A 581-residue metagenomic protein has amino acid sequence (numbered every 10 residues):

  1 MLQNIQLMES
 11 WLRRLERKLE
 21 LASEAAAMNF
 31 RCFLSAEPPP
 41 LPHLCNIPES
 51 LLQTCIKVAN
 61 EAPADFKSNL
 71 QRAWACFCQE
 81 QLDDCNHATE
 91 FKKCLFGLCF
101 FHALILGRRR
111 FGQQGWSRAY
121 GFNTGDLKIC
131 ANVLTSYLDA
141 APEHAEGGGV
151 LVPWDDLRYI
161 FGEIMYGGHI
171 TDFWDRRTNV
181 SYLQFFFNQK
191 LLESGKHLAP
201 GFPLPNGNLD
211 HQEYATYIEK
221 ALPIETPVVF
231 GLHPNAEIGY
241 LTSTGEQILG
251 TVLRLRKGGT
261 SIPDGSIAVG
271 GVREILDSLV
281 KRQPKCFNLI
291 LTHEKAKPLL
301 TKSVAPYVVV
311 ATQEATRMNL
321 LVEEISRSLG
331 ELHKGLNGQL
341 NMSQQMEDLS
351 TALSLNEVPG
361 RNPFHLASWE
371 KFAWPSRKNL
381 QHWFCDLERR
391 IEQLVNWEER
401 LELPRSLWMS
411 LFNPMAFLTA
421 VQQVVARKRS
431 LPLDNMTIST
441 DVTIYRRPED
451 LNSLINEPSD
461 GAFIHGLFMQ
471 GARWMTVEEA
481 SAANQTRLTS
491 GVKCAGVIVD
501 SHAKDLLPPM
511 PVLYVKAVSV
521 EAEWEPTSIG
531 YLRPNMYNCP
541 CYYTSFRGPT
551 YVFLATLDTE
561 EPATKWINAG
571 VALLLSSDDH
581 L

Functional and structural regions predicted by a protein language model:
Q6-P142: Replace "adjacent to P-loop NTPase cores in ATP/GTP-dependent enzymes" with "adjacent to NTP-binding cores
L127-L581: Long C-terminal appendages of very large multidomain proteins
